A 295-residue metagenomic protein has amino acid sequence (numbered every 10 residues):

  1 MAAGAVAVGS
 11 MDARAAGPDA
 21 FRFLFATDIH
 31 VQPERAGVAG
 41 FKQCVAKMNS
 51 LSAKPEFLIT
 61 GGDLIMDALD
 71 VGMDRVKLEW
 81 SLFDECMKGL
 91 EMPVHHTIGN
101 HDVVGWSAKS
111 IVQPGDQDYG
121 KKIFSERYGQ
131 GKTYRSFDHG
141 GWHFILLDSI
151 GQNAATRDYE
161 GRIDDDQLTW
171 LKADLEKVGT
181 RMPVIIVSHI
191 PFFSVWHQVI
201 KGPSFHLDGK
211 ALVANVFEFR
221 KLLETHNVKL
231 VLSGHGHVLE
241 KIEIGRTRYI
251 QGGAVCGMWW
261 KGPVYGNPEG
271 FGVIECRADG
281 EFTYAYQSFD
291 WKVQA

Functional and structural regions predicted by a protein language model:
M1-A16: N-terminal export signals
R14-K77: N-terminal active-site segment of His-dependent metallophosphoesterases
D28, G62-D63, G99-N100, L147 (+2 more regions): Active-site glycine-centered loops adjacent to acidic/histidine catalytic or metal-binding residues that shape
V31, I186-F192, K229-L239: Histidine-centered catalytic micro-motifs
I65, V178-W196: Short acidic, glycine-rich surface-loop motifs adjacent to enzyme active sites
D70-P183, H206-G209, V213-L230, I242-R277 (+1 more regions): Extended active-site neighborhood of metal-dependent phosphoesterases/phosphodiesterases
F192-H206: Active-site His/acidic residue clusters
Y284-A295: Short, solvent-exposed aromatic-acidic interface loops
